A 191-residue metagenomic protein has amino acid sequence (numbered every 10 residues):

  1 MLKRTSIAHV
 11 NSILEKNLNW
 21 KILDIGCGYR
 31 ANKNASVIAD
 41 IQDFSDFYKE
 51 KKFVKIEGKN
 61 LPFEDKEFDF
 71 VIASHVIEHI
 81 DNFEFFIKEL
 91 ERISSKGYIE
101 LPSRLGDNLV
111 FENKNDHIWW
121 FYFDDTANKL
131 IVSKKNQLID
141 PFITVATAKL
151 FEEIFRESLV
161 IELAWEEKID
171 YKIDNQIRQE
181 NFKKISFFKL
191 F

Functional and structural regions predicted by a protein language model:
M1-H9, E50: Conserved SAM-binding loop and adjacent beta-strand
N11-G106: Conserved SAM-binding loop
E84-R92, K96-F191: S-adenosyl-L-methionine-dependent methyltransferase catalytic module, highlighting the catalytic core
